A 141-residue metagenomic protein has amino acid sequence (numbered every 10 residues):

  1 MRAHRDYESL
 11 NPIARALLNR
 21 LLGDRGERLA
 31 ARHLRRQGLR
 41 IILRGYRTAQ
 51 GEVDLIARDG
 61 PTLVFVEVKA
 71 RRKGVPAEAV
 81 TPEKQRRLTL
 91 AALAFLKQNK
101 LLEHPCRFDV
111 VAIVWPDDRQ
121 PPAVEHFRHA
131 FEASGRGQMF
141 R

Functional and structural regions predicted by a protein language model:
M1-R44: Acidic-basic catalytic patches of nuclease active cores, encompassing PD-(D/E)XK and other metal-cofactor nuclease
L34, V53-G74, L88: Conserved catalytic cores of phosphodiester-cleaving nucleases, focusing on short active-site segments
G38, A49-V53, C106: Short beta-strand or tight-loop elements that sit immediately N-terminal to catalytic metal-binding acidic residues
R44-R47, E52, V111-V114: Short, solvent-exposed loop/turn elements at beta->coil junctions and helix N-caps that rim active or binding pockets
Q50, P61-L63, P105, V124: Structural motif
R72-A94, Q98: Mg2+/Mn2+-dependent nuclease catalytic core
K100-R141: Domain-level recognition of nuclease-like catalytic cores that cleave nucleotide substrates
